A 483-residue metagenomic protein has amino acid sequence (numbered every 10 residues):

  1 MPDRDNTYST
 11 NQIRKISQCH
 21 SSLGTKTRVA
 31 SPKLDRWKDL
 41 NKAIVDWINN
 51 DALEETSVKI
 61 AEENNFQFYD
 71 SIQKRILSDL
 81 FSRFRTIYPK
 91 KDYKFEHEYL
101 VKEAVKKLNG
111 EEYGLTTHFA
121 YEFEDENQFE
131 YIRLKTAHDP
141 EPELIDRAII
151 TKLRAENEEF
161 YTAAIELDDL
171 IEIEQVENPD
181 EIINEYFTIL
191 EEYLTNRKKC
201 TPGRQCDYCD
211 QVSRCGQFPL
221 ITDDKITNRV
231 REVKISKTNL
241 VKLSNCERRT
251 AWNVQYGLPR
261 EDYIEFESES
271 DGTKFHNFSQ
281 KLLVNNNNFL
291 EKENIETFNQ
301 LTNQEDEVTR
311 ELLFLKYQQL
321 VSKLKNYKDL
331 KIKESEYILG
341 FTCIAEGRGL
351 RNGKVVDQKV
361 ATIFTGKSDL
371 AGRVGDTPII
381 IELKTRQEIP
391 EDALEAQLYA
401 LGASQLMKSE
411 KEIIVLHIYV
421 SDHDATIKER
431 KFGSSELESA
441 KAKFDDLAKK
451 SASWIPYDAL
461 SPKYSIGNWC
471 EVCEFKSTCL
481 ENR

Functional and structural regions predicted by a protein language model:
M1-N64, Q205, G216-K292, E346-G349 (+2 more regions): Charged, glycine-rich intrinsically disordered N-terminal tails and low-complexity linkers that flank
D3-Y8, N109, A137-P142, T151-R229 (+2 more regions): Metal-dependent nuclease catalytic regions and adjoining charged, substrate-binding loops involved in nucleic-acid end
H20-T25, E130, T136, Y161-I171 (+5 more regions): Short acidic (Asp/Glu) and glycine-rich catalytic loops that position anionic groups and cofactors
D35, D39, G114-T116, P140-I149 (+14 more regions): Generic recognition of stable, solvent-exposed alpha-helical segments in well-folded globular domains
D39-K107, E265-V355: A non-catalytic, helix-rich entry segment at domain boundaries
E54, K59-K199: Ordered, small/hydrophobic-rich secondary-structure cores
T86-K90, N184-F266, Q300-Q304, Q318-C343: Phosphate/pyrophosphate-recognition segments in soluble nucleotide-handling domains
E96-L153, Y186, L339-L406, K443-K449: Non-catalytic protein-protein interaction segments used by genome-maintenance enzymes to assemble and couple activities
